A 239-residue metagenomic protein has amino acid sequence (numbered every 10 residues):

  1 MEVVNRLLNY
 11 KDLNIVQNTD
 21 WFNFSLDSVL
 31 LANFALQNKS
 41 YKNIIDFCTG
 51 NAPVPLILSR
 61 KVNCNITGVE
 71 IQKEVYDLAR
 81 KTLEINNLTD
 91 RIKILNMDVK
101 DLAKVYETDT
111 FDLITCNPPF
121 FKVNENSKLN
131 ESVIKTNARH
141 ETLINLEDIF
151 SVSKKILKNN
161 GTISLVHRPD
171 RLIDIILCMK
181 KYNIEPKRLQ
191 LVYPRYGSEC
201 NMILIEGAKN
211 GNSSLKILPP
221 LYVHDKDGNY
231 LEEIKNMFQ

Functional and structural regions predicted by a protein language model:
M1-K39: Class I SAM-dependent transferase core
N9, L88, K180-N183, I217: Short, structurally constrained coil/turn elements that cap an alpha-helix or connect an alpha-helix to the following
N14, D20, L143-C200: Conserved Class I SAM-dependent methyltransferase catalytic core
L31, N117, I149, G207: Residue-level signal for inorganic ion chemistry
N33-S127: Conserved SAM/SAH cofactor-binding pocket of Class I
P118-D148: Mobile active-site "lid"/loop adjacent to the S-adenosyl-L-methionine
S198-Q239: SAM/dcSAM-binding transferase cores
